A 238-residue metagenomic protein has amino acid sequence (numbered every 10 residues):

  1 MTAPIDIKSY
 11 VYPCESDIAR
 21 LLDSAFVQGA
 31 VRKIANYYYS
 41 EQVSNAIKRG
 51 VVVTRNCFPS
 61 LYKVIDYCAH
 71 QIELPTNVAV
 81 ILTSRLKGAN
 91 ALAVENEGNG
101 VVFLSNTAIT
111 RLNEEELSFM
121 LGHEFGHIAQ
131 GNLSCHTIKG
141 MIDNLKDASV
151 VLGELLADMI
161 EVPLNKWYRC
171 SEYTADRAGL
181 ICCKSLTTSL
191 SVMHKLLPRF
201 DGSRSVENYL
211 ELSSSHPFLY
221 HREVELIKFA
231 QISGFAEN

Functional and structural regions predicted by a protein language model:
M1-V94, E161-L164, R199-R204, Y220-E223 (+1 more regions): Hydrophobic or amphipathic, alpha-helical segments that drive membrane association/targeting
N56, V102-F119, K166-R169: Short pre-active-site segment immediately N-terminal to the catalytic Zn-binding motif
N56-S60, C68-L74, L152-L210: Short helix/loop segments within enzyme catalytic domains that coordinate or immediately flank catalytic cofactors
T83, M141-L145, V192-R199, F229: Short acidic/histidine-centered micro-motifs embedded in hydrophobic/aromatic stretches that mark compact functional
L112, L121-Q130, T174, A178: Active-site His/Glu-centered metal-binding helix of metallohydrolases
E124-N144: Catalytic Zn2+-binding segment of zinc metalloproteases
I138-M159: A structural motif
